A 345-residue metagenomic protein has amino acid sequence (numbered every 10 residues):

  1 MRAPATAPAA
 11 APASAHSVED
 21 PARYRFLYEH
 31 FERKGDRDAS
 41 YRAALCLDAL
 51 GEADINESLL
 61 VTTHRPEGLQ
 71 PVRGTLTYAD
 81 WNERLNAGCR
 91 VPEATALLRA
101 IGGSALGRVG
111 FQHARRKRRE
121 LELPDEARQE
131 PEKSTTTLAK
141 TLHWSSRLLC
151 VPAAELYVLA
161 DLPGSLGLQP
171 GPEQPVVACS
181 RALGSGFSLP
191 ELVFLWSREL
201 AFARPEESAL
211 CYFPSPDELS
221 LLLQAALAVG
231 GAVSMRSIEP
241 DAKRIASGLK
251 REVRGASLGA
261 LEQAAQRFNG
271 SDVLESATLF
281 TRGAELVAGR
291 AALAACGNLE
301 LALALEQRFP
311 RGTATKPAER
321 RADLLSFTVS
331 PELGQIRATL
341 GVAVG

Functional and structural regions predicted by a protein language model:
R2-A11: Acidic, proline-/serine-/threonine-rich low-complexity intrinsically disordered repeat tracts
P8, S17-Q174, A182-P190, P205-E206 (+5 more regions): Hydrophobic or amphipathic, alpha-helical segments that drive membrane association/targeting
V176-S180, L200: Short hydrophobic beta-strand segments that form the core of ligand-binding sensory/regulatory domains
E191-E199: Short alpha-helical catalytic segment bearing the HExxH-like zincin motif of zinc-dependent metalloproteases
A246-L249: Small-residue-rich helix-loop
